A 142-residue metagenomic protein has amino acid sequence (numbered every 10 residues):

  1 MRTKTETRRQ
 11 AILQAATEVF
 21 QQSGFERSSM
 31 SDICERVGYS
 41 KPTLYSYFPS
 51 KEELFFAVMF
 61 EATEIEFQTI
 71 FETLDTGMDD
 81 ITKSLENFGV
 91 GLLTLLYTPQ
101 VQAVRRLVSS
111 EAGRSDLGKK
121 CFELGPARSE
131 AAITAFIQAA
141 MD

Functional and structural regions predicted by a protein language model:
M1-T7: N-terminal intrinsically disordered/low-complexity leader segments
A11, A15-E53, A57-V58: Helix-turn-helix
S50, T98, E111-D116: Short loop-to-helix capping motifs
A57, F71-Q102: Hydrophobic alpha-helical connector segments
F60-E66: Short, basic, alpha-helical segments at the C-terminal edge of helix-turn-helix-like DNA-binding modules
K83, T94-L95, A103, D116-M141: Amphipathic alpha-helical packing segments from all-alpha helical-bundle domains
